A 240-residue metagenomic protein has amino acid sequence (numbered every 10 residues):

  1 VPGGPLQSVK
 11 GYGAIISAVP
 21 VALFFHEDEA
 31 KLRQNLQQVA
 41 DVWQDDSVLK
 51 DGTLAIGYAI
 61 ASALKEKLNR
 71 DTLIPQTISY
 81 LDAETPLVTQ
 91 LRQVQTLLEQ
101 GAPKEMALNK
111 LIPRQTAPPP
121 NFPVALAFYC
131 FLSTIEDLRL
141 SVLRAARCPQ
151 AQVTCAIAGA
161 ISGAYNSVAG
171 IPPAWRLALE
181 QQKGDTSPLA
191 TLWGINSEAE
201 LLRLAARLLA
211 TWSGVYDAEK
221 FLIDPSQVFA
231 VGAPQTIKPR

Functional and structural regions predicted by a protein language model:
V1-T134, R144-R147: Amphipathic alpha-helical interface segments
L23, L36-Q44, V48-A61, F122-G214: Catalytic phosphate/nucleotide-handling subdomain of diverse soluble enzymes
N69, E84-P86, S187, S197 (+2 more regions): Serine/threonine-rich low-complexity intrinsically disordered regions
E200-R240: C-terminal domain-closing interface element
